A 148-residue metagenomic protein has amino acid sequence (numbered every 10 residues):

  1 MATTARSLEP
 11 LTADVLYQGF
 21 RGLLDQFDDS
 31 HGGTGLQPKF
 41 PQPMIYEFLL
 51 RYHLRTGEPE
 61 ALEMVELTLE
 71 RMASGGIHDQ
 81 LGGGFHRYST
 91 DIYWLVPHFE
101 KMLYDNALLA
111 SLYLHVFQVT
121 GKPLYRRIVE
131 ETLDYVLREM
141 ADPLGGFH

Functional and structural regions predicted by a protein language model:
M1-H148: Replace the tail clause
